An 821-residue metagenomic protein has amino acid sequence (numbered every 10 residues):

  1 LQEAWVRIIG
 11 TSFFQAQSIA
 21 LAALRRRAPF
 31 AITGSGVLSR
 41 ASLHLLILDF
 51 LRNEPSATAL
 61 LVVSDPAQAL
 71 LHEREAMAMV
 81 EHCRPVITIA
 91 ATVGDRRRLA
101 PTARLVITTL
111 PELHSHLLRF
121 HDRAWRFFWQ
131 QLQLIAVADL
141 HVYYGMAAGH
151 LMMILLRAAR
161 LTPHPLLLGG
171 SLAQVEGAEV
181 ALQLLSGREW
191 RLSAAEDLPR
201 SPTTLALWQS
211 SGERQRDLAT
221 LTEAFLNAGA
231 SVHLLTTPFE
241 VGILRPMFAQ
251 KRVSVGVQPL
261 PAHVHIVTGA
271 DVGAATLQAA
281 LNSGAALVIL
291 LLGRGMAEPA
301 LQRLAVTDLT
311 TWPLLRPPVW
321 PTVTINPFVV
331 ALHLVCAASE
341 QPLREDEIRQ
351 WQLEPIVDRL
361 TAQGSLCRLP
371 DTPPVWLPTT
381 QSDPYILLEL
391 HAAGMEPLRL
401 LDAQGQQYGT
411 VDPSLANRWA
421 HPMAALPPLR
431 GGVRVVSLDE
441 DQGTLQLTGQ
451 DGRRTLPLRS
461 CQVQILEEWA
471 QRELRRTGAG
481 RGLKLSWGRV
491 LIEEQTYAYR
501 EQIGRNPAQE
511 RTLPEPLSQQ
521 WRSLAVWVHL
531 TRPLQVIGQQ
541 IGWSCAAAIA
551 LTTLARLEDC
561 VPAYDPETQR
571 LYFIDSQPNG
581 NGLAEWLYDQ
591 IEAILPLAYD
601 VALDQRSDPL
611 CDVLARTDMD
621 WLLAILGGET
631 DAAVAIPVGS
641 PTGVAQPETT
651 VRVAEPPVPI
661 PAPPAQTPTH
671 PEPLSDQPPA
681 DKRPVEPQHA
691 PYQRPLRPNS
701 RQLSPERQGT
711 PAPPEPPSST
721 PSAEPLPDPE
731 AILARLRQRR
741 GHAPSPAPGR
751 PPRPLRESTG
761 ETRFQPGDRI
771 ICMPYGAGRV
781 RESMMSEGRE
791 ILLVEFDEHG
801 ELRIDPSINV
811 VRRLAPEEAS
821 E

Functional and structural regions predicted by a protein language model:
L1-A31: Conserved pre-motif I regulatory segment
A22-R26, A41-P55, R157: Walker A/P-loop NTP-binding motif
T58-A76: Conserved Walker A/P-loop ATP-binding site and its immediately adjacent core in helicase/helicase-like ATPase domains
P111-H114, R123-L161: SF2 helicase catalytic motif II
V142-A195: Post-DEXD/H (motif II) to motif III coupling segment of the RecA-like Helicase ATP-binding lobe
E189-V232, T237: Conserved interdomain linker/interface between the two RecA-like ATPase lobes of SF2 helicase motors
D271, A285-P313, P317, F328 (+3 more regions): Extended Lys/Arg-rich polyanion-binding regions
Q350-H421, L429, Q646-E648, R652-E655 (+6 more regions): Accessory interdomain/linker segments of ATP-dependent helicases and helicase-like nucleic-acid enzymes that mediate
